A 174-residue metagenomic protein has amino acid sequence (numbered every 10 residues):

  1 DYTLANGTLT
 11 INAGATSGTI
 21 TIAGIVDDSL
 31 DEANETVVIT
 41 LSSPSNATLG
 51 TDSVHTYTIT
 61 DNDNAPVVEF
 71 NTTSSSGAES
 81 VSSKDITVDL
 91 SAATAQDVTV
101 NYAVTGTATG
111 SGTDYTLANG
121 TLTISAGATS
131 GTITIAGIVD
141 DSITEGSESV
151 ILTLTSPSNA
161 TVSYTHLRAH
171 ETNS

Functional and structural regions predicted by a protein language model:
D1-R168: Short boundary segments that mark the start of a structured unit
H166, N173-S174: Single conserved hydrophobic/aromatic residue that forms the stacking wall/gate of nucleotide- or nucleobase-binding
